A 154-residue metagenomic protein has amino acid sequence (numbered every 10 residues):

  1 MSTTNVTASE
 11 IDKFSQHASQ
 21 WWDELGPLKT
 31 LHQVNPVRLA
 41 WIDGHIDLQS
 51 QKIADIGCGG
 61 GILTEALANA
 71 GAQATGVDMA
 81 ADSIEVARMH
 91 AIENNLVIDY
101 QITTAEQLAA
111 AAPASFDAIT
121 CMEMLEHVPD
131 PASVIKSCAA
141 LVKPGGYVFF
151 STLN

Functional and structural regions predicted by a protein language model:
M1-W22: N-terminal, positively charged/glycine-rich alpha-helical extensions of SAM-dependent methyltransferases
S2, G26-T30, M122: Conserved short-loop catalytic and cofactor-binding motifs
V6, V34-R38, D130: Soluble or luminal CAZymes and related metallo-dependent hydrolases
T7-A8, P27-T30, G59, M79: Conserved acidic
W21-E24, Q49: A short secondary-structure junction motif
D23-I42: Conserved SAM-binding loop and adjacent beta-strand
L39-I46, Q51-L153: Conserved SAM-binding loop
